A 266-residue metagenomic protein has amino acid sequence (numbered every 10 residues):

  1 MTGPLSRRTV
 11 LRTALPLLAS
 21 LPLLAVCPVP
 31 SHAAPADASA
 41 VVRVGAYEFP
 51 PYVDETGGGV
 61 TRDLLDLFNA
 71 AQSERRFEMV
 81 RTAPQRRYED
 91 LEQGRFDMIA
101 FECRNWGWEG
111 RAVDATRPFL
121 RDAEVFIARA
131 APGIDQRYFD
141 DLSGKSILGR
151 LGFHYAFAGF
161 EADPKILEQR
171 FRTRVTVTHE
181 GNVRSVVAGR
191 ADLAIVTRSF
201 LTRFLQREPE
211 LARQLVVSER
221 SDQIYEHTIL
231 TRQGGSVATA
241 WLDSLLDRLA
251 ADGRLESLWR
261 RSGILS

Functional and structural regions predicted by a protein language model:
M1-L21: N-terminal secretory signal peptides and thylakoid transit peptides that target proteins across membranes
A36-A112, V175, L242, R261: Extracytoplasmic small-molecule ligand-binding "clamshell" domains of the periplasmic binding protein/Venus flytrap
V41-D54, F139-A156: Short loop->beta-strand "edge-of-pocket" segments that line small-molecule binding or catalytic clefts across diverse
A46-E48, R121-V125, P209-L245, G263-S266: Periplasmic-binding protein-like
R62-Q72, P132-G133, F139-S146, L151-F153 (+1 more regions): Extended ligand-binding regions for polar small-molecule ligands
L64-S73, R117, S143, L151-T176 (+2 more regions): Ligand-binding cleft/hinge of the Venus flytrap
M79-D141, H154-F157, S218-S221: Acidic, polar ligand-binding/catalytic clefts
V80, Q85-F96, V113-D114, H179-F200 (+1 more regions): Short helices/loops that flank or line small-molecule/ion binding pockets
